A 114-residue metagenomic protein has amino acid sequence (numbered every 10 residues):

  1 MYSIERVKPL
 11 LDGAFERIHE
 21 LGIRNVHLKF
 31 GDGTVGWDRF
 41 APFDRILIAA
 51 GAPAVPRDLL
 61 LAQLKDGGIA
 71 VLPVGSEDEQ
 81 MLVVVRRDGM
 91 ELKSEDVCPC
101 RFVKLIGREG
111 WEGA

Functional and structural regions predicted by a protein language model:
M1-K93: Conserved nucleotide-cofactor-binding alpha/beta core module
M81-A114: Core SAM-dependent methyltransferase catalytic element
